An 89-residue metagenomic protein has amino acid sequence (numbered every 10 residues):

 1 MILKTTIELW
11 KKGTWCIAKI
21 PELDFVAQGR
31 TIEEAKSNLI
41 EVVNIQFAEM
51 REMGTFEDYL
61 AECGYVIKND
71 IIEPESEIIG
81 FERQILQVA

Functional and structural regions predicted by a protein language model:
M1-K4, S37-A89: Short, charged, surface-exposed hinge/linker loops at domain edges that act as mobile lids or interdomain connectors
L3, I7-E22: Short aromatic-glycine-(Arg/Gly/Cys) micro-motifs in beta-strand/loop hairpins
T6, T14, T31, I78-I79: Coiled-coil-like amphipathic alpha-helices with heptad-repeat character
I17-K19, Q28, S37: Short acidic, gly/pro-rich beta-turn/loop elements at beta-sheet edges and active-site/ligand-binding grooves
L23-E33: A short, exposed loop/beta-hairpin motif centered on an aromatic-Gly-Thr core
